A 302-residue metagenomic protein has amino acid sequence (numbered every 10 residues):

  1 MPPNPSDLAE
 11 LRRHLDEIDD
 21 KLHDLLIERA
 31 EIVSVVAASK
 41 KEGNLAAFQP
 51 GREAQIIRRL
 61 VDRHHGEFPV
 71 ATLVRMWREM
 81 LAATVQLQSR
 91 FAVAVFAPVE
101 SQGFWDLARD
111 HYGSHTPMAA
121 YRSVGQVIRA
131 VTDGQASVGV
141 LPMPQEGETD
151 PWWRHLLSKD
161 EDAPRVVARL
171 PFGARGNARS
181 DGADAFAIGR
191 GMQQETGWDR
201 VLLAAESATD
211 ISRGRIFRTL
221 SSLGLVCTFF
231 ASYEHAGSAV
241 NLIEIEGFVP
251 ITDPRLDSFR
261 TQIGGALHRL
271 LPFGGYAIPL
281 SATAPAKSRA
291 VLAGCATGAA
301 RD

Functional and structural regions predicted by a protein language model:
M1-D302: Domain-level signature for soluble enzymes in the chorismate/prephenate branch of the shikimate pathway
